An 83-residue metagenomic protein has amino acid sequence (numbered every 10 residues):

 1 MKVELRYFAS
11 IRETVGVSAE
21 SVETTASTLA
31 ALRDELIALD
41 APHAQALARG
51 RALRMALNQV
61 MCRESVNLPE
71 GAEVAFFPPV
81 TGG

Functional and structural regions predicted by a protein language model:
M1-G82: Ubiquitin-like/PB1-type beta-grasp interaction modules and other compact soluble beta-rich domains
